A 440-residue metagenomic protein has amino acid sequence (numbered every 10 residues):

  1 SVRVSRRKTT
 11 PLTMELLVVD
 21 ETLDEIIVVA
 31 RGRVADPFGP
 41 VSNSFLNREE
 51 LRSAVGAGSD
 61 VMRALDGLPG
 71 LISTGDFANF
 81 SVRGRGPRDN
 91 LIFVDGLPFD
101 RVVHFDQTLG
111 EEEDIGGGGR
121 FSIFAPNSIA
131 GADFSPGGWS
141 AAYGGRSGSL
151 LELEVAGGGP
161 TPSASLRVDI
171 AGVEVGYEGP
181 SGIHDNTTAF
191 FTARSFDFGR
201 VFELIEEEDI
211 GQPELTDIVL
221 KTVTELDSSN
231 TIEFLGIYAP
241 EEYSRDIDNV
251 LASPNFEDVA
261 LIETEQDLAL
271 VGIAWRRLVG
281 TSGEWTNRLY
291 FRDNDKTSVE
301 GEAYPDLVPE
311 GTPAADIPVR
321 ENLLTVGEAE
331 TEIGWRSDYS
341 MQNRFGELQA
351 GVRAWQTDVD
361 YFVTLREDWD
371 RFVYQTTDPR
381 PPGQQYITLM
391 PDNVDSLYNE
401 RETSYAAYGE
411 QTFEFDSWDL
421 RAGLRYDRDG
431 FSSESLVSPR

Functional and structural regions predicted by a protein language model:
S5-M62, P87, D95, F99 (+1 more regions): Short, acidic, small-residue-rich periplasmic hinge/interaction motif at the N-terminus of Gram-negative outer-membrane
E112-S165, E174: A beta-strand signature from Gram-negative outer-membrane beta-barrel systems, especially the internal plug domain
P136-G138, V155, V168-G172, S181 (+7 more regions): Transmembrane beta-strands of outer-membrane beta-barrel pores
S147-S149, P162, V168-V175, T216-L220 (+6 more regions): Hydrophobic, lipid-facing positions within transmembrane beta-strands of outer-membrane proteins
T161-S163, L204-D209, N255-I262, L270 (+5 more regions): Extracellular loop and loop/strand-boundary signature of outer-membrane beta-barrel proteins
S165, I170-S195, E208-Y243, E263-W285 (+1 more regions): Transmembrane beta-barrel wall of Gram-negative outer-membrane proteins
F198, T231-L278, N294-D316, R320-A329: Flexible loop and strand-edge segments within Gram-negative outer membrane beta-barrel domains
S229, E330-E332, S340, F345-Q349 (+2 more regions): Structural signature of Gram-negative outer-membrane beta-barrels, strongest in the C-terminal barrel of TonB-dependent
